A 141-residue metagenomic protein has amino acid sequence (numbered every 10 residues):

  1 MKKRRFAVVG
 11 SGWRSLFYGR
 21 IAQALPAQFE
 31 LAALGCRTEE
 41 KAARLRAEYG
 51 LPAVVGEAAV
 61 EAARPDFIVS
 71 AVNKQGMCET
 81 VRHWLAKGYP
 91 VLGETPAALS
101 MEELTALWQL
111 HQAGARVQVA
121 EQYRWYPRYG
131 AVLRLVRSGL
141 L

Functional and structural regions predicted by a protein language model:
M1-Y49: N-terminal Rossmann-like dinucleotide-binding module
G10, N73, P96, E121-R124: Structured beta->alpha junctions
S15, A42, M77-V81, L104 (+1 more regions): A general structural signal for well-ordered alpha-helical segments in protein cores
E30, P52, R116-Q118: Conserved beta-strand segments of alpha/beta enzyme cores
A33, D66-F67, R116: Short, Asp-centered acidic motifs that coordinate Mg2+ and/or phosphate in catalytic or ligand-binding sites
Y49-L110: Beta-loop-alpha module in the N-terminal Rossmann-like domain of NAD(P)-dependent dehydrogenases, especially those
A98-L141: A contiguous active-site-proximal alpha/beta segment in oxidoreductase catalytic domains
